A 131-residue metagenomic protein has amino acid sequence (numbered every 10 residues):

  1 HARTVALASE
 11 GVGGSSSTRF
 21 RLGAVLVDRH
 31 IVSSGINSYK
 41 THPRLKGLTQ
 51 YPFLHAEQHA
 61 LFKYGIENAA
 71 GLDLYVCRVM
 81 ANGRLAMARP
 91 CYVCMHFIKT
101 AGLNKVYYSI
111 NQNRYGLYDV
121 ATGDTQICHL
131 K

Functional and structural regions predicted by a protein language model:
H1-K131: Zinc-dependent deaminase catalytic domain
